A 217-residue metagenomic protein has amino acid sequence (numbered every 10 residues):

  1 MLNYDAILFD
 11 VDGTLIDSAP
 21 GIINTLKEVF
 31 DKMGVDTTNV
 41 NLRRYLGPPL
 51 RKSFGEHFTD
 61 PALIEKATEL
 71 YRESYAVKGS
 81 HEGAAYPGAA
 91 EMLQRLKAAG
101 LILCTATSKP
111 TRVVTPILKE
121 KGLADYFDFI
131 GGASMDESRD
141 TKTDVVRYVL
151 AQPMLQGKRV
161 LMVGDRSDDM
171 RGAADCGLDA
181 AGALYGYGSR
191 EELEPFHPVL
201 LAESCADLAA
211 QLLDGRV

Functional and structural regions predicted by a protein language model:
L2-R95, A99, R112-T115: N-terminal helical cap/lid subdomain that shapes the substrate entry/recognition surface in HAD-like hydrolases
A6, K142-M170: Conserved Lys-Pro-Asp/Glu-containing loop-to-beta segment of HAD-superfamily phosphomonoesterases, centered on
K27, D31-M33, K52-P61, E82 (+4 more regions): Substrate-recognition/cap helix-loop segment adjacent to the acidic, metal-dependent catalytic center of Asp-based
A90-K97, L150, M170-A174: Surface-exposed amphipathic alpha-helices with a cationic face
G122-I130, E192-A209: Structural recognition of alpha->loop->beta junctions
L161-L200: Acidic, Mg2+-coordinating phosphoryl-transfer loop and its flanking beta/alpha structural elements, shared across
